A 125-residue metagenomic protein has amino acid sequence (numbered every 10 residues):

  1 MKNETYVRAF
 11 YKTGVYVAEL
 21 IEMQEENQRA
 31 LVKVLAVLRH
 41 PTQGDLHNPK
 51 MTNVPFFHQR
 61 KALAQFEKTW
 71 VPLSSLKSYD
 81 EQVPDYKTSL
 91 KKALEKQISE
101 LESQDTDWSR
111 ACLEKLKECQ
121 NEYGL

Functional and structural regions predicted by a protein language model:
M1-Y11: Short coil-to-beta transition motif at edge beta-strands of beta-rich domains
K12, L35-V37: Histidine- and/or cysteine-centered catalytic micro-motif in compact active-site loops
V15-E25: Short beta-strand-centered aromatic/proline hotspots
N27-L35: Short, solvent-exposed secondary-structure boundary/capping segments
L38-D107, L125: Intrinsically disordered, low-complexity, charged/polar segments
A111-L125: Glycine-rich, aromatic-bearing surface loops/beta-hairpins
